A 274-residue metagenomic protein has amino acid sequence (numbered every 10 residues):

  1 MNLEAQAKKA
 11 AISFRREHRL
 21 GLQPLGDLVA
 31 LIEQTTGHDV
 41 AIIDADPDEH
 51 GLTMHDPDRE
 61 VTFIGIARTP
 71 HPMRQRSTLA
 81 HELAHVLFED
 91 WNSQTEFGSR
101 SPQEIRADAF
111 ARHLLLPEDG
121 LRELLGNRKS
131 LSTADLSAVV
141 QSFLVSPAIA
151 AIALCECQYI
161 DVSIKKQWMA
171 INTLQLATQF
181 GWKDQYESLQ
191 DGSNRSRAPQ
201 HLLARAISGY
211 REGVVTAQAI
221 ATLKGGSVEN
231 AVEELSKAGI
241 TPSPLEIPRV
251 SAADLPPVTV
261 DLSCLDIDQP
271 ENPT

Functional and structural regions predicted by a protein language model:
M1-T274: Active-site hotspot residues in diverse enzymes, especially metal/ion-binding acidic/histidine motifs
